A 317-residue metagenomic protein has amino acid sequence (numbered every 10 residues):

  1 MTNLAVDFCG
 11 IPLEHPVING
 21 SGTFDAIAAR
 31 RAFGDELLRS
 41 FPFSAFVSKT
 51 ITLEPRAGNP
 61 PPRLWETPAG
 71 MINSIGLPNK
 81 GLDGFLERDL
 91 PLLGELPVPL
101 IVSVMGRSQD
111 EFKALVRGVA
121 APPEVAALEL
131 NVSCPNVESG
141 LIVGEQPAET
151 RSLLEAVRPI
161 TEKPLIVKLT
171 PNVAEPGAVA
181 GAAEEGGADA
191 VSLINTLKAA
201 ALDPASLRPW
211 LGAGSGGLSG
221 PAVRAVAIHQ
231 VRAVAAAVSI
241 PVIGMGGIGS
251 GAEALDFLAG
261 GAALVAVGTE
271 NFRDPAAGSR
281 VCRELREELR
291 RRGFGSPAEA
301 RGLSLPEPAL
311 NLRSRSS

Functional and structural regions predicted by a protein language model:
M1-L100, G106: N-terminal capping/small domains of soluble enzymes
V17-S21, S44-S48, L100-V104, L128-L130 (+5 more regions): Hydrophobic faces of well-ordered beta-strands that scaffold small-molecule active sites in alpha/beta enzyme cores
A29-D35, F112-P122, V173-G186, A236-V238 (+1 more regions): Catalytic cores of alpha/beta
S48-L53, L128-C134, A190-A200, G247-I248 (+1 more regions): Glycine-rich phosphate-binding active-site loops on the catalytic face of alpha/beta enzymes
N59-P68, L202-G216, L258, E270-G295: C-terminal helical cap(s) of enzyme catalytic domains, especially alpha/beta-barrels
M71-I72, C134-A148, V179-I240: Glycine/Thr-rich beta-alpha phosphate-binding loop at enzyme active sites
S103-G106, L169-E175, R224, I240-A252: Glycine-rich beta-to-alpha transition loops that act as phosphate-gripper elements at the mouths of alpha/beta enzyme
R224, S279, R283-S317: Extended, intrinsically disordered, low-complexity segments
